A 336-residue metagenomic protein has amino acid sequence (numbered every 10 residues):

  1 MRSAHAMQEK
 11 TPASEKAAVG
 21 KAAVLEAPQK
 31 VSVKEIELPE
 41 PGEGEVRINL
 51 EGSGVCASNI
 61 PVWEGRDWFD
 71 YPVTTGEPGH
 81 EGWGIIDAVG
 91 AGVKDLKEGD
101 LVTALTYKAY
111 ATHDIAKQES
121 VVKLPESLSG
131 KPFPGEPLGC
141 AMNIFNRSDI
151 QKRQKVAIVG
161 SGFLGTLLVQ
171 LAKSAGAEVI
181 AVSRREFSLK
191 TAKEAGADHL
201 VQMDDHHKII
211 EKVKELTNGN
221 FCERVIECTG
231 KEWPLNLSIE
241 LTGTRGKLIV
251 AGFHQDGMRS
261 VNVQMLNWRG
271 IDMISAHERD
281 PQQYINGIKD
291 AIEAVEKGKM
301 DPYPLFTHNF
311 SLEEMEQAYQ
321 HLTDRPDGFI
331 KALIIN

Functional and structural regions predicted by a protein language model:
R2-K10, S14-E15, N236-I239, N286-N336: C-terminal hydrophobic helical "lid"/dimerization subdomain of Rossmann-like NAD(P)H-dependent oxidoreductases
E37-G54, R66-K108, P125: Glycine-rich beta-strand-centered segment in the early N-terminal region that forms part of a ligand/cofactor-binding
D87, I180, I249: Conserved beta-strand positions in the Rossmann-like core of class I SAM-dependent methyltransferases
A88, L101-V159: NAD(P)H dinucleotide-binding glycine-rich loop of Rossmann-like/cofactor-binding domains, especially the beta1-alpha1
K131-D205: Mid-domain Rossmann-like dinucleotide-binding core that forms the NAD(H)/NADP(H) cofactor-binding site
A195-D272: Glycine-rich cofactor phosphate-binding loops and adjacent beta1-alpha1 units of small-molecule cofactor enzyme domains
I210-K214, G257-T307, E316-Q317: C-terminal substrate-binding/catalytic core of Rossmann-like NAD(P)-dependent dehydrogenases/reductases
